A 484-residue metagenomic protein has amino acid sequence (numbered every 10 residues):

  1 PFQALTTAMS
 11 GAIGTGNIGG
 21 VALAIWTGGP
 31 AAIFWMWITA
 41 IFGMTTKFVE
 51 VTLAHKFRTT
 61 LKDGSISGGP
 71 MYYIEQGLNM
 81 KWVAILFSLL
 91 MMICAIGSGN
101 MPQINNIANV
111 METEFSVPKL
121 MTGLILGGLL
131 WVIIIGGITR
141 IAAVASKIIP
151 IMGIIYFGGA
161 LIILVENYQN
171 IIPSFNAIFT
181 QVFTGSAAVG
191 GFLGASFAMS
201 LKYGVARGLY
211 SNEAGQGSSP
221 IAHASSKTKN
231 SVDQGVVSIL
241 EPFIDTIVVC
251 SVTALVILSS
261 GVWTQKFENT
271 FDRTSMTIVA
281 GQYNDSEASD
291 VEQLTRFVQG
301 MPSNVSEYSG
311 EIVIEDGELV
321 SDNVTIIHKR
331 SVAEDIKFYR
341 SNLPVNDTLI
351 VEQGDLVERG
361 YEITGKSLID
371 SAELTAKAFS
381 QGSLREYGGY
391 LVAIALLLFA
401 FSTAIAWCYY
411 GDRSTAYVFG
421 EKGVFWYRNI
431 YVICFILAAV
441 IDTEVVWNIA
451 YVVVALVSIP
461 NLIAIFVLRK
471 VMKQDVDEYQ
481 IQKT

Functional and structural regions predicted by a protein language model:
P1, P30-I38, S67-S88, P118 (+3 more regions): Membrane-interface alpha-helices at helix entry/exit sites of multi-pass transporters
P1-I18, D63, K229, Q482-T484: Membrane-interface "cap" regions at the ends of multi-pass membrane proteins
M9-A12, T39-G64, P70-I134, Y361-G365 (+1 more regions): Helix-loop-helix module between adjacent transmembrane segments
A12, V21-G28, A54-T60, M92 (+3 more regions): Helix-loop junctions at the membrane interface of multi-pass solute transporters
G16-V21, G97-A108, L130-V144, I162-S174 (+5 more regions): Transmembrane helix-loop junctions in multi-pass membrane proteins
W26-G64, C250, G388, Y451-A464: Extracellular loop-to-transmembrane helix junctions
N105-M111, P118-L126, L130-F179, W447-K473 (+1 more regions): Membrane-interface loop-to-helix entry segments
G261-R385: Low-complexity, proline/glycine-enriched hydrophobic segments characteristic of transmembrane helices
